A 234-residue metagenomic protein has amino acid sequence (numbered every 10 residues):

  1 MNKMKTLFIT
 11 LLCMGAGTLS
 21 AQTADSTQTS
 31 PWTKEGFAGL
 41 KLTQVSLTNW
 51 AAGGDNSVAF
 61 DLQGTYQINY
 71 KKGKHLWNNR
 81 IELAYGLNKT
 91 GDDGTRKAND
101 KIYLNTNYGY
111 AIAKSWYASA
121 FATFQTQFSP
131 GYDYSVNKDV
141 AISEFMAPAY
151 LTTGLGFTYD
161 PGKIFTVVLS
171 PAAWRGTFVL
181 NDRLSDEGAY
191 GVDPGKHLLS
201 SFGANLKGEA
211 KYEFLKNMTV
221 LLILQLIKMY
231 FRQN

Functional and structural regions predicted by a protein language model:
M1-S26: Bacterial Sec-dependent N-terminal signal peptides
Q28-Q44, H75-W77: Transmembrane beta-strand segments of Gram-negative outer membrane beta-barrel proteins
G36, L40-L42, L62-Y70, L104-Y110 (+4 more regions): Residues on the lipid-exposed face of transmembrane beta-strands in outer-membrane beta-barrel proteins
G36-A38, N79, A120-A122, L155 (+2 more regions): Membrane-embedded beta-strand positions of outer-membrane beta-barrel proteins
L40-S46, K72-K74, L83-K89, F124-P130 (+3 more regions): Transmembrane beta-strands of outer-membrane beta-barrel pores
N49-G54, K89-G94, N137-S143, Y190-K196 (+1 more regions): Extracellular loop and loop/strand-boundary signature of outer-membrane beta-barrel proteins
N56-L62, A98-I102, A147-L151, L198-A204 (+1 more regions): Residues that define the transmembrane beta-barrel architecture of outer-membrane proteins
K74-W77, S115-A118, I164-V167, N217-V220: Repeated loop/turn-to-beta-strand initiation elements of outer-membrane beta-barrel proteins
